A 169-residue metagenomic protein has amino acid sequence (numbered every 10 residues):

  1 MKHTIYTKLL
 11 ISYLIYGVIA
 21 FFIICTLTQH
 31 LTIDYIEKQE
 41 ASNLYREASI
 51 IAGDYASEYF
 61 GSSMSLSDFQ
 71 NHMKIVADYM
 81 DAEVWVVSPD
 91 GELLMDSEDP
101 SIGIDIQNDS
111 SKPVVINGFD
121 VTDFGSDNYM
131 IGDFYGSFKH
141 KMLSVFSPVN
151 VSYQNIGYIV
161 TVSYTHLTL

Functional and structural regions predicted by a protein language model:
K2-Q107: Juxtamembrane segments flanking the first transmembrane helix of membrane-anchored signal-transduction proteins
L66-N71, E98-H140: Extracytoplasmic/periplasmic sensor domains and loops in membrane signaling proteins
V86, P148-V149: Hydrophobic beta-strand positions
K139-P148: A short beta-strand signature within small-molecule sensing/ligand-binding domains used in signal transduction
S144, Y158-V162: Short hydrophobic beta-strand segments that form the core of ligand-binding sensory/regulatory domains
N150-I159: Short hydrophobic/glycine-rich mini-motifs in sensory/regulatory modules that couple input to downstream signaling
T165-L169: Conserved small/polar residues in nucleotide/adenosyl-binding loops
